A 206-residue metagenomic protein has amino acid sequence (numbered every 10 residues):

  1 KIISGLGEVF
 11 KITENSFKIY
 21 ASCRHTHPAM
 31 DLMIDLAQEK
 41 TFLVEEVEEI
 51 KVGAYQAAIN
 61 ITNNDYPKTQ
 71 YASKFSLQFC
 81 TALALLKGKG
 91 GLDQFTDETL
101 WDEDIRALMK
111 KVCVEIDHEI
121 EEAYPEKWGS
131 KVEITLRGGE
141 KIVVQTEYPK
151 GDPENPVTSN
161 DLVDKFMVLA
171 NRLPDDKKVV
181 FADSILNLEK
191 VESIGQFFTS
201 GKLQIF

Functional and structural regions predicted by a protein language model:
K1-F206: Terminal-appendage/accessory-domain detector
